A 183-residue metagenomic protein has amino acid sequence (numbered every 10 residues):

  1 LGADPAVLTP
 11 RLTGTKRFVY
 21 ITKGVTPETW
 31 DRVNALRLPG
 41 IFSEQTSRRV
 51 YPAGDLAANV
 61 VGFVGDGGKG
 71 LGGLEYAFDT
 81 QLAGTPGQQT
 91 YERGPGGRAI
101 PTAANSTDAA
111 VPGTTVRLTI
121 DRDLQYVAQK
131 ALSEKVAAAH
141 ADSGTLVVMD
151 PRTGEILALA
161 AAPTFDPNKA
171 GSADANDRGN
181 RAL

Functional and structural regions predicted by a protein language model:
A3, V7-G113: Small/polar-residue-rich segments within soluble enzyme cores
R93-G94, A99-T114, R122-L183: Short pre-catalytic segments that frame enzyme active sites
